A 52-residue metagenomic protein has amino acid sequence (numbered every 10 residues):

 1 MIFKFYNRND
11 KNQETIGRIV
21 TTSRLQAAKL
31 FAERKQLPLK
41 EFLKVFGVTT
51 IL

Functional and structural regions predicted by a protein language model:
M1-E14: Short aromatic-glycine-(Arg/Gly/Cys) micro-motifs in beta-strand/loop hairpins
F3-F5, I19, V48: Hydrophobic beta-strand residues in large extracellular and virion-surface proteins
N12-T22: A short, exposed loop/beta-hairpin motif centered on an aromatic-Gly-Thr core
T21-Q26, P38: Alpha-helix capping and helix-coil boundary motifs
A27-F31: Short amphipathic, charge-patterned alpha-helical segments
E33-L52: Short, mixed-charge low-complexity intrinsically disordered segments
